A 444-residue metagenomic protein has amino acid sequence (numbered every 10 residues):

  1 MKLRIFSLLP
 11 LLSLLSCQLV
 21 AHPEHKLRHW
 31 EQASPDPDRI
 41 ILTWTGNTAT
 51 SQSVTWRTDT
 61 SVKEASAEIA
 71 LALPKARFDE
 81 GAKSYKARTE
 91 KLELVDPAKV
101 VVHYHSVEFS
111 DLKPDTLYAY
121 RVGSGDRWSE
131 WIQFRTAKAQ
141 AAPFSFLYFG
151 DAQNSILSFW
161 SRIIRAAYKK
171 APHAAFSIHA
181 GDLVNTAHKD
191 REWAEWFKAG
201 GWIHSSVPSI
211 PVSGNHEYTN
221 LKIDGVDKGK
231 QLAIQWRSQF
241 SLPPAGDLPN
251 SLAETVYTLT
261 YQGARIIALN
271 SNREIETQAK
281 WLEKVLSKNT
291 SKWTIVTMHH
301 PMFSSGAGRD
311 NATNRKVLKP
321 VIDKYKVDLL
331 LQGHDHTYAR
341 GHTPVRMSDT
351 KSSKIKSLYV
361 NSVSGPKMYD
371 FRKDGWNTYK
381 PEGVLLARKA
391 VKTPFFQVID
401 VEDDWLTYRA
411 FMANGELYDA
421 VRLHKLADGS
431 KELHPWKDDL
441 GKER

Functional and structural regions predicted by a protein language model:
S7-S16: Bacterial N-terminal signal peptides
C17-Y148, K169, K392, V398-R444: Acidic, histidine-bearing metal-coordination/catalytic regions of metal-dependent phosphoesterases
H103-F109, L117-Q133, K138, R191-T290 (+5 more regions): Extended active-site neighborhood of metal-dependent phosphoesterases/phosphodiesterases
R127-A180, N185-T186: An acidic-aromatic substrate-binding cleft motif
A142-S145, P172-S177, H204-I210, Y261-R265 (+4 more regions): Loop/turn elements at helix/coil->beta-strand transitions in domains of secreted/extracellular proteins
Y148-G150, F176-D182, S209-N215, L269-N270 (+3 more regions): Active-site neighborhood of phospho(di)ester-bond hydrolases with catalytic His/Asp-centered motifs
N154-S158, N185-K189, S213-K222, E274-T277 (+4 more regions): Active-site environment of divalent metal-dependent phosphoester hydrolases
N289-L330, K351, N377-Y379: Active-site-proximal segments of metal-dependent phosphoesterases and phosphodiesterases across multiple
